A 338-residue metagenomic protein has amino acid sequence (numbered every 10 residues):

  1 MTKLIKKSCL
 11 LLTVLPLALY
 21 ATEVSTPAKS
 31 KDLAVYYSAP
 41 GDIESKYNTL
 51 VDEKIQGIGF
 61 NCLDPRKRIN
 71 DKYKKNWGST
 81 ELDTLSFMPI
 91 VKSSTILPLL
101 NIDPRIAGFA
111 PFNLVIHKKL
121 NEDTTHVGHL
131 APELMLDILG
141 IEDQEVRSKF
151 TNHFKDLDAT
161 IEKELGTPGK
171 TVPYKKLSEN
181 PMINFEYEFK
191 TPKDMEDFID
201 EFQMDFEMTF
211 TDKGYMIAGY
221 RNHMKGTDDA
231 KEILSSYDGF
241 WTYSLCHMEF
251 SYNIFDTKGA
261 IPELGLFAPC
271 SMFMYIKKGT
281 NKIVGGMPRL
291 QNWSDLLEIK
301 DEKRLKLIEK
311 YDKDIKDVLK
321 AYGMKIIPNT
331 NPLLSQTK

Functional and structural regions predicted by a protein language model:
M1-A21: Classical Sec-dependent N-terminal signal peptides that target proteins to the secretory pathway
T22-G59, L63-D71, G166-G214: Terminal, regulation- and interaction-focused segments at domain boundaries
T22-S25, T49-D103, F109-F112, L120 (+4 more regions): Ser/Thr-rich, low-complexity intrinsically disordered terminal regions
L33-Y37, T49-L50, D103-T171: Extended, hydrophobic interaction surfaces within ordered domains
V35-G41, L85, I138-F150, F189-E196 (+1 more regions): Second-shell loop/turn segments in exported
D71-K75, K170, Y174, K225-D228 (+3 more regions): Surface-exposed intrinsically disordered loops and tails
N121-K149, F273-K338: A short, solvent-exposed beta-edge/loop patch
